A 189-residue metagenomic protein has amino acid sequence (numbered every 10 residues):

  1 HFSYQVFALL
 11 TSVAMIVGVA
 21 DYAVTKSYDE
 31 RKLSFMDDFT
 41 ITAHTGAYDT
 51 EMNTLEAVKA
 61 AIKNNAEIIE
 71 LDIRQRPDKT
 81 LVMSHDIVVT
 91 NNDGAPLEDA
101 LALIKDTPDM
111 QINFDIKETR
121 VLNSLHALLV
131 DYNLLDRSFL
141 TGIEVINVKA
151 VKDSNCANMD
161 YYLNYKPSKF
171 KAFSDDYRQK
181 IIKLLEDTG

Functional and structural regions predicted by a protein language model:
H1-G189: Phosphate-group recognition and catalysis centered on beta-loop-alpha active-site segments
